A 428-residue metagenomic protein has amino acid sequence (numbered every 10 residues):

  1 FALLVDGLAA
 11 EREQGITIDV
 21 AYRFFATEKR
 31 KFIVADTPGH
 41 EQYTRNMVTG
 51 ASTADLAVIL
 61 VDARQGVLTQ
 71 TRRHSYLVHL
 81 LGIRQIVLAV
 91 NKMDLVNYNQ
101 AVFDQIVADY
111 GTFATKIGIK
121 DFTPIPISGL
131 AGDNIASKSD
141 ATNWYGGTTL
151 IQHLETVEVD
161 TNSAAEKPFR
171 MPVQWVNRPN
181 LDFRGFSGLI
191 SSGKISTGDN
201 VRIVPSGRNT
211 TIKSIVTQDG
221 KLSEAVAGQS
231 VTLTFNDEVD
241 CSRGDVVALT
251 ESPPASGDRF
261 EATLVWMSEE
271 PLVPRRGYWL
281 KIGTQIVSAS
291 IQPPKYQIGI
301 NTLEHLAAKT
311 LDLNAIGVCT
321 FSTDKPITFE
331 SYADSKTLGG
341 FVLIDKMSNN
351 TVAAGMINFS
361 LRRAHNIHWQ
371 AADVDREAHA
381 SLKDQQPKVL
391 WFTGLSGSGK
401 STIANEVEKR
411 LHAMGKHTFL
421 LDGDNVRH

Functional and structural regions predicted by a protein language model:
F1-R45, A54-A57: P-loop NTPase switch module centered on the Walker A-proximal segment
L3-I18, F113-F122, E155-F169, K221-S223 (+3 more regions): Active-site phosphate-binding and catalytic loops of NTP-dependent enzymes
G15, D36, M47, V58 (+10 more regions): Residue-level signature of catalytic and energy-coupling elements of molecular machines, predominantly ATP/GTP-dependent
T27-R30, N180-Q386: C-terminal effector/interaction modules appended to NTPase cores
R30-F32, T37-Y43, S52-S75, H79-D104: Conserved Switch II/interswitch segment of TRAFAC-class P-loop GTPases
H40-E41, R64-V67, I83, K92-N97 (+5 more regions): Conserved nucleotide-binding/hydrolysis micro-motifs of P-loop NTPases
R84, V96-E166: Canonical P-loop GTPase G-domain recognition
N350-T351, G355-H428: Glycine-rich phosphate-binding loop of ATP-dependent small-molecule kinases
